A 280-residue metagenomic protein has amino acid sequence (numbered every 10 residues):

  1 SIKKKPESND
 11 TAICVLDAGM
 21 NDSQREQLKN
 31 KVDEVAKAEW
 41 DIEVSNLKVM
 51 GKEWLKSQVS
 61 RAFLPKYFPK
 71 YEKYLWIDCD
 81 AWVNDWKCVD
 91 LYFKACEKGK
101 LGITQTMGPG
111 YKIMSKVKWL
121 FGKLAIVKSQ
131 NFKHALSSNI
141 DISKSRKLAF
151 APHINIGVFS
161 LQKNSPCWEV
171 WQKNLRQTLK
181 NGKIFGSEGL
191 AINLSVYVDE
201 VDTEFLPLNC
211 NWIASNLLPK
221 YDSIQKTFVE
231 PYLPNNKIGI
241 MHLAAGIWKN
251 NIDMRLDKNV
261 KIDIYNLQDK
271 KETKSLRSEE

Functional and structural regions predicted by a protein language model:
S1-E279: Glycosyltransferase catalytic domains, chiefly GT-A lineage
